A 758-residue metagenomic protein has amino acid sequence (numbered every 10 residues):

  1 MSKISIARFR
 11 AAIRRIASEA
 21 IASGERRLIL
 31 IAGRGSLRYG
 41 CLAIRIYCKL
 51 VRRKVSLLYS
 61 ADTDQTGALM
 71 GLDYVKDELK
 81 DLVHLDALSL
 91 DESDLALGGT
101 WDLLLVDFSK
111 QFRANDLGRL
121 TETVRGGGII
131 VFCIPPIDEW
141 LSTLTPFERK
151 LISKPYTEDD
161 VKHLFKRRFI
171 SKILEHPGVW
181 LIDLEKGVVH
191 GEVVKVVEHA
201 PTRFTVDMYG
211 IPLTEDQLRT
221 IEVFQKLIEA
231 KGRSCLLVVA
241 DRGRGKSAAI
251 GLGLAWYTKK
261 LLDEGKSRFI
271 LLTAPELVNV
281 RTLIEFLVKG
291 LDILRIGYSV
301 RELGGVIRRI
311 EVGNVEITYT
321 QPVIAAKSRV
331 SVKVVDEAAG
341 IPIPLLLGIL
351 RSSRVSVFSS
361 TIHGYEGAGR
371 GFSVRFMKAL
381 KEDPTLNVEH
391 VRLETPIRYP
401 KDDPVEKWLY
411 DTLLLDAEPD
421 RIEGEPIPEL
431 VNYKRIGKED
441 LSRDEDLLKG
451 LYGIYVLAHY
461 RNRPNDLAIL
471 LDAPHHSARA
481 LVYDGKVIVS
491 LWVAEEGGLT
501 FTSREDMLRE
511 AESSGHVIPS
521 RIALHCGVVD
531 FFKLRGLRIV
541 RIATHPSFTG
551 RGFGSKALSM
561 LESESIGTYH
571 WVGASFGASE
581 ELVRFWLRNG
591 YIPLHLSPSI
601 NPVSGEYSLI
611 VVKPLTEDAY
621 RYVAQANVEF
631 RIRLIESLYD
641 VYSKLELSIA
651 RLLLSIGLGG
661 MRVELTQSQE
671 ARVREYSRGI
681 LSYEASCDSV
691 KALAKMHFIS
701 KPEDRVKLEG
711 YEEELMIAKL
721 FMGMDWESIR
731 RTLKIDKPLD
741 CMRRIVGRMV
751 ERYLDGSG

Functional and structural regions predicted by a protein language model:
I4-R53, L57-T63, K231-L252: Glycine-rich P-loop/Walker A and Walker A-like loops and their local beta1-loop-alpha1 context in P-loop NTPases
D62, L69-T100, V278, T282-A326: Inter-Walker segment of RecA-like/P-loop motor cores
L95-V196: N-terminal accessory nucleic-acid engagement/regulatory domains that precede and modulate ATP-driven motor cores
E158-E215, K378-R421: Conserved coupling/interface region of RecA-like P-loop/ASCE motor cores
T205-C235: Conserved pre-motif I regulatory segment
I250-G251, R541-T544, T549-S565: Conserved acetyl-CoA-binding loop-helix of GNAT-fold acetyltransferases
L294-V315, T320-V323, V332, P344 (+3 more regions): Terminal substrate-recognition subdomain of acyl/acetyltransferases
H475-A494: Conserved beta-hairpin
